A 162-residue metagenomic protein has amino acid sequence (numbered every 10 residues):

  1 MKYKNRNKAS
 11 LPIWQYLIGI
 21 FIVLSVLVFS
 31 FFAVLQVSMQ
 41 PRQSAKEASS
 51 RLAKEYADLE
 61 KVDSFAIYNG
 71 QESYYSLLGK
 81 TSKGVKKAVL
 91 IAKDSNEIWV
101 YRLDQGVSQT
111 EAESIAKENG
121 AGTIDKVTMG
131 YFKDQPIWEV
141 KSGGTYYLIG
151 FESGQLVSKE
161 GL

Functional and structural regions predicted by a protein language model:
M1-A9: N-terminal Lys/Arg-rich, disordered targeting/topogenic segments
K8-L17, M39, G70-K80: Phosphate-binding glycine-rich loops and adjacent basic patches that engage nucleotide phosphates, nucleic-acid
Q15-A33: Hydrophobic membrane-insertion alpha-helices, especially the h-region of bacterial N-terminal signal peptides
V23-V28, R51-L52, K87-I91: Short amphipathic alpha-helical segments, especially helix-boundary/capping motifs
F29-F32, A92-W99: Acidic/histidine-rich, surface-exposed loop or edge segments in extracytoplasmic proteins
F32-F65, V100-F132: Short, non-transmembrane alpha-helical segments in secretory-pathway proteins
G70-N96, T110-L162: Conserved histidines in hydrophobic membrane contexts and catalytic metal-binding motifs
